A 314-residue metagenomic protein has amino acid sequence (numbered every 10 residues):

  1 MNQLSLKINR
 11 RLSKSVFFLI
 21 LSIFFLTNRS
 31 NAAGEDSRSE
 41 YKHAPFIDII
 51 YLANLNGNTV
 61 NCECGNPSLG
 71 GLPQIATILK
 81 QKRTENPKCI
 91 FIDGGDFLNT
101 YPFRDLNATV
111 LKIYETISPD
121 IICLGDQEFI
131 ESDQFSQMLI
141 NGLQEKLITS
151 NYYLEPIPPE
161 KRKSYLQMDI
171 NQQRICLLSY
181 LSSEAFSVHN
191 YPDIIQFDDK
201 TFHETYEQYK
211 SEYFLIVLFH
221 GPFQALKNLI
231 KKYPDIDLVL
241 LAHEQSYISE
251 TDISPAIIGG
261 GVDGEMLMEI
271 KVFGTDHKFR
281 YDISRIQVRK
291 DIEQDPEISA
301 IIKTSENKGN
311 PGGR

Functional and structural regions predicted by a protein language model:
L4-F17: Bacterial N-terminal signal peptides that target proteins for export
K7-I8, L26, E35: Intrinsically disordered, low-complexity regions enriched in serine, threonine, proline and polar/charged residues
V16-F25: Bacterial N-terminal signal peptides
A32-R314: Acidic, metal/ion-coordinating pockets
